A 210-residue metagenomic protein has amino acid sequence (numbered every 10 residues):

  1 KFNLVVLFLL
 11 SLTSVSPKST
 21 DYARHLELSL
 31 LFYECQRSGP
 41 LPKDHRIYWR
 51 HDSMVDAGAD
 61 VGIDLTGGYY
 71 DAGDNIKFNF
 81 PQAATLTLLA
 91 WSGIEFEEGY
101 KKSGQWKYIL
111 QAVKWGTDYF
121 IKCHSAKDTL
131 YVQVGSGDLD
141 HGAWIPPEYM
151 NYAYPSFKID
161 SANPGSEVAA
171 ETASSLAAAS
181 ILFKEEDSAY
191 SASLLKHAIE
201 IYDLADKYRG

Functional and structural regions predicted by a protein language model:
K1-P17: Cleavable N-terminal signal peptides of Sec/SRP-targeted secreted and luminal proteins
S16-F80, A84, W115-S161, G165: Low-complexity, Ser/Thr/Pro/Gly-enriched N-terminal "stalk/linker" regions
K18, L31-G39, L86-S103, D118-A126 (+1 more regions): Well-ordered alpha-helical scaffold segments within catalytic/enzyme domains
K18, Y22, K102-Q105, I109 (+2 more regions): Residue-level preference for long, well-ordered alpha-helices that form the structural scaffold of enzyme catalytic
R24-E27, L31, F80-A90, K107 (+4 more regions): A structural signal for well-ordered alpha-helical segments within the folded catalytic domains of diverse enzymes
G99-W106, Y131, G165: Acidic/aromatic-lined carbohydrate-recognition and catalytic surfaces of CAZymes acting on diverse glycans
V132-G210: Active-site lining segments of carbohydrate-active enzymes
